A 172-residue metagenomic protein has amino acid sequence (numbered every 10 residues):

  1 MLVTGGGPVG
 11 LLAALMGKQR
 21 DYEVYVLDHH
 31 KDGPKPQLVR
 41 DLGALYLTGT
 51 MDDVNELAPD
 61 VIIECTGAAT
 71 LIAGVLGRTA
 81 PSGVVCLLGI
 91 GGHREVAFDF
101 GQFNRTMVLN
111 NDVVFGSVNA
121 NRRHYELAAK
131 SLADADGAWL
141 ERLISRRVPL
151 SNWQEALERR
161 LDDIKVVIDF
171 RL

Functional and structural regions predicted by a protein language model:
M1-M51: Mid-domain Rossmann-like dinucleotide-binding core that forms the NAD(H)/NADP(H) cofactor-binding site
V3, I63-E64, C86-L87, D169: Redox-cofactor binding/interface segments in oxidoreductases and associated redox assembly factors
G6, L12, A73, R122-L172: C-terminal hydrophobic helical "lid"/dimerization subdomain of Rossmann-like NAD(P)H-dependent oxidoreductases
Y22, T70-D134, F170-L172: Glycine-rich phosphate-binding loop and adjacent beta-alpha segment of Rossmann(oid) nucleotide-cofactor-binding
H29-P34, A69, G92-H93: Helix N-cap at the beta1-alpha1 junction of Rossmann-like dinucleotide-binding domains, i.e., the first residues
H30-K31, T50-M51, T66-G67, N119-R123 (+1 more regions): Short beta->alpha linker loops
T50-D53, T70-L71, Q102, N152-E155: Short acidic active-site motifs
V54-I62: A short acidic, Gly/Pro-enriched loop at the edge of an enzyme's catalytic core that lines a small-molecule cofactor
